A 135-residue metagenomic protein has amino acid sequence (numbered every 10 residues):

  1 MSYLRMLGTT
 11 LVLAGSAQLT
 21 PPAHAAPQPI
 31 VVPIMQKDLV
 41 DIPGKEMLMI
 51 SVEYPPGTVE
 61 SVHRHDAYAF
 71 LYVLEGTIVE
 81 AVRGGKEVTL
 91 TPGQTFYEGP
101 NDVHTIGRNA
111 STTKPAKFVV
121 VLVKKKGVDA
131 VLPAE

Functional and structural regions predicted by a protein language model:
S2-L48, A81, Y97, P115 (+1 more regions): A short, N-terminal "cap"/entry segment at the start of jelly-roll beta-barrel domains of the cupin/DSBH fold
I42-G44, R64, Y72, T89 (+1 more regions): Extracellular/periplasmic catalytic domains that process cell-envelope and extracellular macromolecules
G44-M49, H65-Y68, G85, N101 (+1 more regions): Extracytoplasmic
Y54, G84-N101: Short acidic-glycine-tyrosine-enriched beta hairpin
V59-S61, V79, F96-N109: Histidine-centered metal-chelating micro-motifs
H65-G85, Q94: Glycine- and acidic-residue-biased ligand/ion/polar-headgroup-sensing regions
E87, D102-G107, L132-E135: N-terminal leader/targeting pre-sequences
D102-V128: Ligand-binding loop in jelly-roll beta-barrel domains
